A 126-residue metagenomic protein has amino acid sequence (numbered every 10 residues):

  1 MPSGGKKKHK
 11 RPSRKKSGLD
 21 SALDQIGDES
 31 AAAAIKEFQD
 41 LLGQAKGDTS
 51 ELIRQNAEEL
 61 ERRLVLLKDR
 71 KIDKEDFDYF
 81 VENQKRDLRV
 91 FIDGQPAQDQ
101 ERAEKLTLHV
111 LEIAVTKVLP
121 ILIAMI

Functional and structural regions predicted by a protein language model:
M1-P12, K16, P120-I126: Short acidic DE-rich linear segments
K16-A103: Short amphipathic alpha-helical segments that predominantly mediate membrane engagement
A97-I126: Amphipathic alpha-helical binding modules
